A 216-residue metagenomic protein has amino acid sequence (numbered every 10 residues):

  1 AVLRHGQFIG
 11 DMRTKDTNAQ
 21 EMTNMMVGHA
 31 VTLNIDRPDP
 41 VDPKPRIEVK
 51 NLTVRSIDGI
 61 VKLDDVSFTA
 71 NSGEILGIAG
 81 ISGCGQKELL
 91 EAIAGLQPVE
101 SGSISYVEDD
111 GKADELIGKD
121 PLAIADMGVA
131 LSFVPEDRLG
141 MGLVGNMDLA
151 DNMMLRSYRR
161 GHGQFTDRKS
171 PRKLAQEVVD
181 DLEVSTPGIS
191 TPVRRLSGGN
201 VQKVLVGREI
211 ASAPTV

Functional and structural regions predicted by a protein language model:
A1-V216: Glycine-rich phosphate-binding loops of nucleotide-dependent enzymes
